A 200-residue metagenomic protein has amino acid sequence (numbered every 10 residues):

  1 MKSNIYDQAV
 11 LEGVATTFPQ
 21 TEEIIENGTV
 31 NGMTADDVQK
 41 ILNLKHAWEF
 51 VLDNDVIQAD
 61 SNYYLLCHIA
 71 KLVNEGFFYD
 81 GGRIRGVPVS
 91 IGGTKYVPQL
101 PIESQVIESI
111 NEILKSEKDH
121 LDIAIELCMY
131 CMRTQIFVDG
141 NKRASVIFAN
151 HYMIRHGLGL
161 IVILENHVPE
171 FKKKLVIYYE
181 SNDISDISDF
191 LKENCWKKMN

Functional and structural regions predicted by a protein language model:
M1-N200: FIC/Doc superfamily catalytic core
